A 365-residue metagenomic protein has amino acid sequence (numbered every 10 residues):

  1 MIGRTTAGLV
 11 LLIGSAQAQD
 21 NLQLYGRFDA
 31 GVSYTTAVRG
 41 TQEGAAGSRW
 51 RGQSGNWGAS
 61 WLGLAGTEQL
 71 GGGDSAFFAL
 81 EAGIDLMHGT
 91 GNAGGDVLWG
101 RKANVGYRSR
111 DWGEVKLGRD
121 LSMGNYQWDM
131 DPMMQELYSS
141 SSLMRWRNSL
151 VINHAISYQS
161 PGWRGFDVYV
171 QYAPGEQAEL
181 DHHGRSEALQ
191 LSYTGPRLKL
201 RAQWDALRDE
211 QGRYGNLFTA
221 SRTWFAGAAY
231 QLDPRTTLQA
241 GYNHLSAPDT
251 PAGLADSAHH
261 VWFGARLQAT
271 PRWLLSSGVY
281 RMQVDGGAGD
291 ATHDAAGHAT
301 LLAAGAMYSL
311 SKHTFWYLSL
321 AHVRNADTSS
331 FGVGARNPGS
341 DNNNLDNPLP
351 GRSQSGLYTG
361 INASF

Functional and structural regions predicted by a protein language model:
M1-N21: Cleavable N-terminal export/targeting peptides
Q19-Y34, W50-G175, H183-R185, S192-P196 (+1 more regions): Outer membrane beta-barrel
L22-A30, G72, A76-L80, V115 (+10 more regions): Transmembrane beta-strands of outer-membrane beta-barrel proteins
V32-G40, I84-T90, M123-Q127, E176-A178 (+4 more regions): Gram-negative outer-membrane beta-barrel proteins
A46-R51, G55-S60, L98-R101, L150-H154 (+5 more regions): Residues that define the transmembrane beta-barrel architecture of outer-membrane proteins
R49-Q53, H88-G95, L143-N148, G175-L180 (+4 more regions): Outer-membrane beta-barrel domain signature
E187-S309, L320-H322, A363: Detector for outer-membrane/organellar transmembrane beta-barrel domains, recognizing the amphipathic beta-strand
L310, T314, N344-F365: Outer-membrane beta-barrel "beta-signal"
